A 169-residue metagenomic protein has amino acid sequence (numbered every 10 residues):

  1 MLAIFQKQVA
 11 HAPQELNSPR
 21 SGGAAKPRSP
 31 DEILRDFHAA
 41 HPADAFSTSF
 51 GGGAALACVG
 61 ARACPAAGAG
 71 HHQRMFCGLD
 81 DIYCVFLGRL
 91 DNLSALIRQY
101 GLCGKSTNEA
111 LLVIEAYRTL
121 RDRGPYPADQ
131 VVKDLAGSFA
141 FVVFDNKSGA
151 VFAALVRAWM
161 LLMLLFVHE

Functional and structural regions predicted by a protein language model:
M1-E169: N-terminus-centric sequence/structural signature that marks the extreme N-terminus and adjacent "lid/interface" module
